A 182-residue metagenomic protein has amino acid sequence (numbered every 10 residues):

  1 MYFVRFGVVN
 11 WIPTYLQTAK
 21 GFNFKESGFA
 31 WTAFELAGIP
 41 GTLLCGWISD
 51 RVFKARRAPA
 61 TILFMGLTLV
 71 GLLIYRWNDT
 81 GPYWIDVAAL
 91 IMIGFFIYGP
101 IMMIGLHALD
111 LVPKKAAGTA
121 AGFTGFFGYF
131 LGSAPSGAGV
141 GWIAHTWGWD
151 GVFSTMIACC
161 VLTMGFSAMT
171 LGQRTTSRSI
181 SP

Functional and structural regions predicted by a protein language model:
M1-L43, I101, S133-V140: Extracytoplasmic gate region of multi-pass secondary transporters
T42-A55, A144-H145: Helix-to-loop junctions at the C-terminal end of transmembrane segments in multipass secondary transporters
R51-M65: Cytoplasmic membrane-interface "Motif A"-like loop-to-helix N-cap segments of 12-TM Major Facilitator Superfamily
R56-P59, G139-C160: A membrane-interface helix-boundary motif in multi-pass transporters
G66-T80: C-terminal ends and interior cores of transmembrane alpha-helices in multi-pass membrane transporters/permeases
Y75-D79, W149, S154-P182: Multi-pass alpha-helical transporter architecture, strongest for 12-TM Major Facilitator/SLC carriers used
Y98-P113: Intracellular juxtamembrane helix-capping segments at the cytosolic ends of symmetry-related transmembrane helices
K114-W147: A late C-terminal transmembrane helix in Major Facilitator Superfamily
